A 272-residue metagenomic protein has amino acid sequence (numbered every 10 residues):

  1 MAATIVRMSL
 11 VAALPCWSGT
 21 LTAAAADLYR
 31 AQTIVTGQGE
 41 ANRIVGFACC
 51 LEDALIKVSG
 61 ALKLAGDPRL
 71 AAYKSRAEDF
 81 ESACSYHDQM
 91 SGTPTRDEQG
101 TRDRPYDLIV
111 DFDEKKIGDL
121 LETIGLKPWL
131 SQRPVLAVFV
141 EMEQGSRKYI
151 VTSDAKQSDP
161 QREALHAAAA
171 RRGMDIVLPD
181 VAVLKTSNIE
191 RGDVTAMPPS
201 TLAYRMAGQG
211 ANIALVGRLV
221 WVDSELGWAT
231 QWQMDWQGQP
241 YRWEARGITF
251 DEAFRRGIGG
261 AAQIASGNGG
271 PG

Functional and structural regions predicted by a protein language model:
M1-L10: Bacterial N-terminal signal peptides that target proteins for export
P15-T22: C-terminal segment of classical bacterial N-terminal signal peptides
D27-Q32, T36, I109, E114-K116 (+1 more regions): Amphipathic beta-strand/beta-sheet edge segments enriched in Tyr/Trp
A31-P94: N-terminal Sec/ER secretory leader and immediately downstream segment of secreted/extracellular precursors
V45-G60, F112, K116-I117, L121-W129 (+3 more regions): C-terminal/domain-edge helix-coil "capping" segments
A48-Y73, P134, V138-T195: N-terminal segment of the mature soluble domain
D67-V138: Signal peptide-directed extracytoplasmic domains
D79-P94, P105, A137-V140, L178-D180 (+1 more regions): A short, hydrophobic beta-strand-centered structural micro-motif
